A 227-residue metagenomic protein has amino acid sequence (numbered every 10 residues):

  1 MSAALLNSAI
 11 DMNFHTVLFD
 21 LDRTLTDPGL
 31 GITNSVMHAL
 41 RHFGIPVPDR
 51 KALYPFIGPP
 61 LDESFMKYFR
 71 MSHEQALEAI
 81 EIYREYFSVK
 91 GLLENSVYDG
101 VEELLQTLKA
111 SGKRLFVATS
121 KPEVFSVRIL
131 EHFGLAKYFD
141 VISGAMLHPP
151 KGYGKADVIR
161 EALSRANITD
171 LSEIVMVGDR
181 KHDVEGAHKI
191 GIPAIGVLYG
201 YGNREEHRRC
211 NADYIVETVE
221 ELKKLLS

Functional and structural regions predicted by a protein language model:
L6-P55: Active-site neighborhood of HAD-like aspartate-dependent phosphohydrolases
T16, G154-V184: Conserved Lys-Pro-Asp/Glu-containing loop-to-beta segment of HAD-superfamily phosphomonoesterases, centered on
V36, L104-E131: Substrate-recognition element of Asp-dependent hydrolases with the DxDx(T/V) motif
A39-L40, P60-H73, I129, V158 (+1 more regions): Helix-loop "lid/cap" segments that line or gate small-molecule binding pockets
P46, A136-D140, T169: Conserved H-loop
M66-E103, S111: Metal-dependent phosphoesterase signature
A136-K151: A short, structured active-site edge motif that brings together acidic residues
M176-V216: Acidic, Mg2+-coordinating phosphoryl-transfer loop and its flanking beta/alpha structural elements, shared across
